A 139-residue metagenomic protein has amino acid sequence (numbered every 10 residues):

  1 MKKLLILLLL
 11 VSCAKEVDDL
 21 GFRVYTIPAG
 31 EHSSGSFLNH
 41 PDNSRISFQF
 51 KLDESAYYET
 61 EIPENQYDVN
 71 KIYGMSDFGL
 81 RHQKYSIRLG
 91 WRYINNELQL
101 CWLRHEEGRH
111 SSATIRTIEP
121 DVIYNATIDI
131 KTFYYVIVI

Functional and structural regions predicted by a protein language model:
M1-L7: Sec-dependent signal peptide recognition, specifically the positively charged N-region followed immediately by
V11-S12: C-terminal motif of bacterial Sec signal peptides marking the signal peptidase cleavage site
D19-Q99: Secretory/extracellular carbohydrate-interaction modules and structurally similar beta-sandwich "look-alikes"
F48, D121-K131, Y135-V138: Short tryptophan-centered beta-strand motifs in secreted/extracellular beta-sheet-rich domains of glycan-recognition
F50-L52, R104, I130: Short beta-strand segments enriched in hydrophobic/aromatic residues within well-folded beta-rich domains
I94-H105, I137-I139: Short, well-ordered strand-loop elements centered on a beta-strand within folded domains, enriched for acidic residues
L100-N125: Short, aromatic/His-centered strand-loop micro-motif at the edge of beta-sheets
